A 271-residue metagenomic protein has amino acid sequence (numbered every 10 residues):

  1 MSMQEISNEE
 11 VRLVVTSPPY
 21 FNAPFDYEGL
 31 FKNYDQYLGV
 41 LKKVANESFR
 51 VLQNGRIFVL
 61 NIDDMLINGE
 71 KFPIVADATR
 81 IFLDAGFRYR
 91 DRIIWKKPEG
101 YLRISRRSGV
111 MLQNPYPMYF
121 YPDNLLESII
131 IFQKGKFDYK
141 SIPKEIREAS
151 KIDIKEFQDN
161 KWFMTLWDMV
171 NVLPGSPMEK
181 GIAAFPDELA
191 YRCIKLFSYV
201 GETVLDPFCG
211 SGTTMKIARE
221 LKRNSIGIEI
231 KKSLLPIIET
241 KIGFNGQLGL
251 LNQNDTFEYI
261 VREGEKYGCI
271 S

Functional and structural regions predicted by a protein language model:
M1-I237, Y267-S271: Core catalytic lobe of class I
M1-M3, E239-S271: S-adenosyl-L-methionine
